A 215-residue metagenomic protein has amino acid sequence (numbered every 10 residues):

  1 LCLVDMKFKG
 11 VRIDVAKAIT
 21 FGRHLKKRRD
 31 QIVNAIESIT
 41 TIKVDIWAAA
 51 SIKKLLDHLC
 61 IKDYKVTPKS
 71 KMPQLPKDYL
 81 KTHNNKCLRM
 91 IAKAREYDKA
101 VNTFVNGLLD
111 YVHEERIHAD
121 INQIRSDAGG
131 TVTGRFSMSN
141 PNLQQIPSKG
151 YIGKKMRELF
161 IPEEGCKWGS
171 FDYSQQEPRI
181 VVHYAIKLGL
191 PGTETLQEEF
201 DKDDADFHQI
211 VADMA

Functional and structural regions predicted by a protein language model:
L1-M156, I161-K167, S174-E177, A215: Conserved "right-hand" nucleotidyltransferase catalytic core of DNA-directed polymerases
S170-F171, V182: Long, highly charged, low-complexity internal segments
E177-A215: Metal-dependent catalytic core segments for phosphate chemistry
